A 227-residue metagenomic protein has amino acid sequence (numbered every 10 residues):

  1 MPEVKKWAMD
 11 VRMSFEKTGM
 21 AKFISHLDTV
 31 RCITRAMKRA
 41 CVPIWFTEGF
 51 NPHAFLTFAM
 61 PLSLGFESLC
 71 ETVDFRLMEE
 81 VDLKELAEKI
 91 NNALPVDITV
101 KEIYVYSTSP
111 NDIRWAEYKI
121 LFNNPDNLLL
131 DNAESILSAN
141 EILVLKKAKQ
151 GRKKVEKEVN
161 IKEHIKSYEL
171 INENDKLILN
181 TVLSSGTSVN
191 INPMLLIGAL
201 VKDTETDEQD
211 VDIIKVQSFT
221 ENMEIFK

Functional and structural regions predicted by a protein language model:
M1-F23, L56-A59, S63-G65, E80: Extended low-complexity, intrinsically disordered regulatory tracts
K5, E141-K227: Core RNA-modification/binding signature centered on pseudouridine synthases
K6-A21, F75-R76, R114-L128: Terminal, regulation- and interaction-focused segments at domain boundaries
A21-F46: N-terminal ordered "arm"
W45-L77, S107-S109: Short, charge-patterned binding micro-sites
L69-I120: Ordered, amphipathic secondary-structure segments that act as subunit-interaction surfaces in large macromolecular
M78-L83, P125-N127, G186: Helix N-cap motif at beta-to-alpha junctions
E85-L94, L129-N140, L195-I197: Short amphipathic alpha-helices in soluble, non-transmembrane regions that often serve as interface/regulatory elements
